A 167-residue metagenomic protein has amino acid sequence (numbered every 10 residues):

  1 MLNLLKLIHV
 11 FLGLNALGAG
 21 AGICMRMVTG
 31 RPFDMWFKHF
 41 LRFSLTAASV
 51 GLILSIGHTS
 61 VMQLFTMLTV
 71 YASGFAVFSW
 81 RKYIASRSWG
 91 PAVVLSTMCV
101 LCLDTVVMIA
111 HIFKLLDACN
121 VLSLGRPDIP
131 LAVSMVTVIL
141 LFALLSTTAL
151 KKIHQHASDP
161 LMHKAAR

Functional and structural regions predicted by a protein language model:
M1-A16, L131-M135: Hydrophobic transmembrane alpha-helical segments in integral membrane proteins
M25-F37, G57-H58, K82-A92, I153-D159: Membrane-interface helix-boundary motifs at transmembrane edges
G30-T46, Q63-T66: Loop-to-helix transition at the N-terminal end of transmembrane alpha-helices
A48-G90: Helix-adjacent hinge/juxtasegments
I53-S55, L103-C119: Hydrophobic alpha-helical transmembrane segments in multi-pass integral membrane proteins
A76-Y83, V138-I153: Membrane-water interface at the C-terminal end of transmembrane alpha helices
A92-V106: Hydrophobic alpha-helical membrane-insertion segments
L95-M98, L124-L145: Individual transmembrane alpha-helices with interfacial aromatic-anchor signatures
